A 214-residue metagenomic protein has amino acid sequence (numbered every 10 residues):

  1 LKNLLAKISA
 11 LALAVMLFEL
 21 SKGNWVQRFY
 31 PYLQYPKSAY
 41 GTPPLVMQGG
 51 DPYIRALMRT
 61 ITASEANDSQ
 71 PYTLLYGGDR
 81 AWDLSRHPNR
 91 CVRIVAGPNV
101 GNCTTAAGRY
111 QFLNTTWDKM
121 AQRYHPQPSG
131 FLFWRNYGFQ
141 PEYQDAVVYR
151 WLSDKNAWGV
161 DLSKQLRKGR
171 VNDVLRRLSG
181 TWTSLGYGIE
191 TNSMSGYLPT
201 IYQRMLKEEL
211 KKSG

Functional and structural regions predicted by a protein language model:
L4-F131, V147-V160, K164-G214: Cell-wall polysaccharide-cleaving catalytic domain and substrate-binding groove, primarily in peptidoglycan/chitin
W134-D145: Active-site metal-coordination segments of metallo-dependent hydrolases
